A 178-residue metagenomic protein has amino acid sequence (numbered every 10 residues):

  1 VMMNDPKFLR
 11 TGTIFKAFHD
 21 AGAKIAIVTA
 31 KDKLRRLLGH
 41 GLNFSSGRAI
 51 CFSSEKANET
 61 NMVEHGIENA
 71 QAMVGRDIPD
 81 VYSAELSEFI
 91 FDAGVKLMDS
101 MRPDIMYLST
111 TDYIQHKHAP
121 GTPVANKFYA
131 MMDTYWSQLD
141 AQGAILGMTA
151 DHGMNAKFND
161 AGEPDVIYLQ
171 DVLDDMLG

Functional and structural regions predicted by a protein language model:
V1-A119: His/Asp/Glu-rich, glycine-adjacent segments that coordinate divalent cations and/or stabilize oxyanion chemistry on
F18, M98, W136-L139, L173: Hydrophobic, Leu/Ile/Phe/Ala-enriched alpha-helical segments that form helix-helix packing faces
R36-L37, K157-F158, M176: Short helix/loop capping segments that flank catalytic or ligand/cofactor-binding pockets
G41-S45, G121-V124, A161-I167: Short secondary-structure boundary/capping segments
K56-N61, W136-Q142, L177-G178: Short C-terminal domain-edge/linker segments immediately following a structured domain
K117-D133: Active-site-proximal segments of metal-dependent phosphoesterases and phosphodiesterases across multiple
F128-L169: Metal-dependent active-site segment of extracytoplasmic phospho-/sulfohydrolases and closely related
L169, L173-G178: Short, intrinsically disordered, charge-balanced linker/junction segments flanking boundaries in proteins
